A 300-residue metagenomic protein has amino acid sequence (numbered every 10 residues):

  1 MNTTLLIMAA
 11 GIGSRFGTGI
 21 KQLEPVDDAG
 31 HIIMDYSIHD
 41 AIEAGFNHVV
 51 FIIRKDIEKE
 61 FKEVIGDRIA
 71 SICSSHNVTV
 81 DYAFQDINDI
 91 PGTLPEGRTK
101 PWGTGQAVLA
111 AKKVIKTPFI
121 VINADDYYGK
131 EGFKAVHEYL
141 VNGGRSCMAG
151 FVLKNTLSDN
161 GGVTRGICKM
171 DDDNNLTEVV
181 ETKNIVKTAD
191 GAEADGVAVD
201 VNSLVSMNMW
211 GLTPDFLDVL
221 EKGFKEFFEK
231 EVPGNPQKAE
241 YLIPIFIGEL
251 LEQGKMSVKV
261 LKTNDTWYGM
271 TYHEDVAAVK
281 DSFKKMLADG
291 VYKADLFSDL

Functional and structural regions predicted by a protein language model:
M1-D28, A44: Glycine-rich N-terminal loop/short-helix segment of MobA-like nucleotidyltransferase
M1-I7, H31-V121, Y128: Conserved N-terminal catalytic core of the sugar/cofactor nucleotidyltransferase
G13, Y127-G129: A short, conserved beta-strand element in the Rossmann-like catalytic core that flanks the donor/metal-binding loop
F61-I65, V136, L220, V279: Hydrophobic packing residues within well-ordered alpha-helices of enzyme cores
K130-W210, P214: Conserved core of the sugar-phosphate nucleotidyltransferase
E221-M256: A C-terminal functional module that forms or caps the active site or interfaces directly with catalytic machinery
V276-L300: Long, low-complexity C-terminal extensions of enzymes
